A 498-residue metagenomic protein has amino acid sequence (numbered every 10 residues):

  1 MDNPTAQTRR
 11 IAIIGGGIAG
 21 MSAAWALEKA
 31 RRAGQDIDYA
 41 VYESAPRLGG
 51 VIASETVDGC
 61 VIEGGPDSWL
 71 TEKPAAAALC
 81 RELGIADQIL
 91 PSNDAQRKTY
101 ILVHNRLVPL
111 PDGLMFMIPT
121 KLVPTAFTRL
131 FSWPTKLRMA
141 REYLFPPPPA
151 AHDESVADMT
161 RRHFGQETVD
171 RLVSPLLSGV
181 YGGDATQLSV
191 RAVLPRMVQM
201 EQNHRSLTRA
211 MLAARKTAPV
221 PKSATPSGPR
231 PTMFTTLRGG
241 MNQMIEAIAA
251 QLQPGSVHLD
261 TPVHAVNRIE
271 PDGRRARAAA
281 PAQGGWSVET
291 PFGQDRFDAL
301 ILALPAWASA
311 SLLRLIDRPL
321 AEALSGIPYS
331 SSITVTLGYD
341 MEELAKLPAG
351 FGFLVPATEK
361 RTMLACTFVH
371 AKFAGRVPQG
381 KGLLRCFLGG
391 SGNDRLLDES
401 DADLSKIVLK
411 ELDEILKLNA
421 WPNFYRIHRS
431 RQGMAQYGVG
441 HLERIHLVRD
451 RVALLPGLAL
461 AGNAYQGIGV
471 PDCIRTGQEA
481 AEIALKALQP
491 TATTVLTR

Functional and structural regions predicted by a protein language model:
N3-A19: Beta1/beta-strand and adjacent pyrophosphate-binding region of the FAD-binding site in flavoprotein oxidoreductases
P4, P111-L114, L347-G350, L364-R498: Conserved flavin/dinucleotide-binding core of flavoenzymes
A19, R47, W307: Conserved Rossmann-like nucleotide-cofactor binding loop
E28-V57: Glycine-rich FAD pyrophosphate-binding loop
D58-P147: Dinucleotide-binding Rossmann-like beta1-alpha1 core, especially the glycine-rich loop that anchors the ADP
E72, R162-H163, A303-L304: Short, well-ordered coil/turn residues at beta-beta hairpins and beta-strand->alpha-helix junctions within
A95-K98, I118-L122, F131, T135-A280 (+2 more regions): Active-site/ligand-binding neighborhood in enzyme catalytic cores
L259-L384, S391-A402, K410-I415, L454 (+1 more regions): Mid-domain catalytic core of redox enzymes that form a hydrophobic substrate pocket/lid adjacent to a catalytic redox
